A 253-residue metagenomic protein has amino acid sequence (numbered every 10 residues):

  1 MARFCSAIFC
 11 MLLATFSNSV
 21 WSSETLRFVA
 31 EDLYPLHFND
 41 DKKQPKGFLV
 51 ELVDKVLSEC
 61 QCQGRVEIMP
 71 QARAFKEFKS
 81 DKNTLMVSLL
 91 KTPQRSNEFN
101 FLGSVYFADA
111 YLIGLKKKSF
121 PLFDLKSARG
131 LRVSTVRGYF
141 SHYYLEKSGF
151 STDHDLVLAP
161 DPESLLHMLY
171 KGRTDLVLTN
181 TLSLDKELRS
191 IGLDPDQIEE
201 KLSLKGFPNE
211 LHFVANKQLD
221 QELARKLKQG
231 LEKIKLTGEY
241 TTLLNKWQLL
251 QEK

Functional and structural regions predicted by a protein language model:
A14-S17: N-terminal signal peptide c-region/cleavage motif recognized by signal peptidases
S23-P93, N97-E98, T135, L158-A159 (+3 more regions): Extracytoplasmic small-molecule ligand-binding "clamshell" domains of the periplasmic binding protein/Venus flytrap
A30-D32, A108-Y111, L193-K228, Q251-K253: Periplasmic-binding protein-like
K43-K55, K116-S151, L182: Bilobed "Venus flytrap"/periplasmic-binding protein-like clamshell domains and structurally analogous long
G47-E59, Y139, F213-K246: Extended ligand-binding regions for polar small-molecule ligands
V53-C62, G103, R129, G138-P160 (+3 more regions): Ligand-binding cleft/hinge of the Venus flytrap
D54, V66-S127, F140-S141, E200-G206: Acidic, polar ligand-binding/catalytic clefts
A72-T84, N100, E163-S183, S190-I191: Short helices/loops that flank or line small-molecule/ion binding pockets
